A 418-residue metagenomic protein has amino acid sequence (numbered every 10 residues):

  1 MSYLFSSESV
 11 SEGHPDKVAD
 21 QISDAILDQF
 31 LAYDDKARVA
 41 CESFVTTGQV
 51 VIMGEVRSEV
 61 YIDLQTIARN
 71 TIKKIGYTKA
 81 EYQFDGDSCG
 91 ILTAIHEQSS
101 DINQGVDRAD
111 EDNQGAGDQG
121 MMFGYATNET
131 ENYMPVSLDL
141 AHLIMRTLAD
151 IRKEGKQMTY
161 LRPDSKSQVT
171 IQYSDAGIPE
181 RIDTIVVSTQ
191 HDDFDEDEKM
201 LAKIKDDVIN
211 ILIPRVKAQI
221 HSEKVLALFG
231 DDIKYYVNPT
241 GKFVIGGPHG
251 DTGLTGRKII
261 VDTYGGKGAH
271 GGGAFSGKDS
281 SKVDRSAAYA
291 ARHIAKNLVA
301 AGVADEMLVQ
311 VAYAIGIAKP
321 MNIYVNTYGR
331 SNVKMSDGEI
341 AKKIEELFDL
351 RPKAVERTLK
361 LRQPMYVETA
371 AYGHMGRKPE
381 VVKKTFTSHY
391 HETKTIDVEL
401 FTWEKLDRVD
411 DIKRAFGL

Functional and structural regions predicted by a protein language model:
M1-A40, V45, G155, V409 (+1 more regions): N-terminal, positively charged regions that mediate nucleic acid binding
S6, T66, K73-I245, A371 (+2 more regions): Glycine-rich, mobile lid/loop segments that gate access to catalytic sites or pores
E8-V10, H14-A19, G115-T130, V244-A269 (+2 more regions): Conserved phosphate/anionic-ligand binding catalytic regions in large, soluble enzymes, centered on
E12-L31, E129-L148, K278-G302: Alpha-helical support elements that line or immediately flank enzyme active sites and cofactor-binding pockets
A37-C41, S165-I171, I233-V237, V303-A314: A short glycine-rich, hydrophobically flanked beta-strand micro-motif that places a catalytic Asp/Glu for divalent metal
A40-S58, I315-K319: Short, charge-patterned binding micro-sites
T46, A304-E306, Y313-L418: Internal helix-turn-beta structural module
I259, Y264-L308, K319-N326: C-terminal catalytic subdomain
